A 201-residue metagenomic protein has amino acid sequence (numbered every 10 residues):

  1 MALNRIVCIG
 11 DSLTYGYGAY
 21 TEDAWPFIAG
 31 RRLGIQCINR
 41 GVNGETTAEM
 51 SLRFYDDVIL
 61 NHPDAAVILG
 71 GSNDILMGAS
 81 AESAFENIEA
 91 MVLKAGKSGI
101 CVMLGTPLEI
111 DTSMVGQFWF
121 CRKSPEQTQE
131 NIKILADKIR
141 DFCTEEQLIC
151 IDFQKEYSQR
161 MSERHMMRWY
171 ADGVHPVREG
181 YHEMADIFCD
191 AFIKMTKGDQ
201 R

Functional and structural regions predicted by a protein language model:
M1-E49, R53-A65: Serine-esterase "nucleophile elbow" of acetyl-processing enzymes
R32, L52-R201: Alpha-helical cap/lid subdomain in secreted, periplasmic, or secretory-pathway luminal O-acyl-processing enzymes
